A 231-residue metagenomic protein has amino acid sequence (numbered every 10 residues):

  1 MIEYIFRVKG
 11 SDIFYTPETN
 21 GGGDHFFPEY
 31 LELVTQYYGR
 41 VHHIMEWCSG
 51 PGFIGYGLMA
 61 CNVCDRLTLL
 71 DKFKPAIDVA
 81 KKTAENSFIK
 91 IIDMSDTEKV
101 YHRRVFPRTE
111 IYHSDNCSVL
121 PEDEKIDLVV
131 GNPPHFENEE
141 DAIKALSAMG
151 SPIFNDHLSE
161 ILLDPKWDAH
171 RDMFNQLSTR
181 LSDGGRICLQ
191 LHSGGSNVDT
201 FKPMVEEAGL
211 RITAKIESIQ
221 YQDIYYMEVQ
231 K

Functional and structural regions predicted by a protein language model:
M1-Y38: Class I SAM-dependent transferase core
F26-E122, V130-E139: Conserved SAM/SAH cofactor-binding pocket of Class I
C61, N86, A145-M149, V205-E206: Glycine-rich, phosphate-binding/catalytic loops in enzymes
K81-K82, D141-K144, F174, T200-P203: Short amphipathic alpha-helical segments
P133-A169: Mobile active-site "lid"/loop adjacent to the S-adenosyl-L-methionine
P165-I224: Conserved Class I SAM-dependent methyltransferase catalytic core
M227-K231: C-terminal lobe and adjacent flexible extensions of AdoMet/dcAdoMet transferase-like proteins
